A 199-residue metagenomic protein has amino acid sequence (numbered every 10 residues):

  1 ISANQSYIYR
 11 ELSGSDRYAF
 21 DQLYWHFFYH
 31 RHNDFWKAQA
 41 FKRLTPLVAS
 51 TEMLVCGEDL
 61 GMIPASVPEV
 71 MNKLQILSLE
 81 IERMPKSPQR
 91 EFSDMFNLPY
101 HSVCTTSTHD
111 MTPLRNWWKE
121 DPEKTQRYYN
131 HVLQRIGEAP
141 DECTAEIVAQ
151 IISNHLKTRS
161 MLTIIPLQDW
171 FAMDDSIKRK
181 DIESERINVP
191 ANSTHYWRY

Functional and structural regions predicted by a protein language model:
I1-Y199: Catalytic cores of glycan-processing enzymes that make or break glycosidic bonds
